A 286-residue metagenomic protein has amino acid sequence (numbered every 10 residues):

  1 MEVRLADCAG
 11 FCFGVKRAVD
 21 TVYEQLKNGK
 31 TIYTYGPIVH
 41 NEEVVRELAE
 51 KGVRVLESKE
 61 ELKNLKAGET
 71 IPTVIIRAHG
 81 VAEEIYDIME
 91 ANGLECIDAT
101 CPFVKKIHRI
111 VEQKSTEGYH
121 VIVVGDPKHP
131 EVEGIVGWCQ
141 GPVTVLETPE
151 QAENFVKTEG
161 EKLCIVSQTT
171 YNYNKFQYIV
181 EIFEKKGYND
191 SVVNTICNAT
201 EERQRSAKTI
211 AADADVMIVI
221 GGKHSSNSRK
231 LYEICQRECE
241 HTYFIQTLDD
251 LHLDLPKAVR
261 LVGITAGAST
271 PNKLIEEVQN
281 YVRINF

Functional and structural regions predicted by a protein language model:
M1-F286: The feature marks the mature, well-folded catalytic cores of soluble enzymes
